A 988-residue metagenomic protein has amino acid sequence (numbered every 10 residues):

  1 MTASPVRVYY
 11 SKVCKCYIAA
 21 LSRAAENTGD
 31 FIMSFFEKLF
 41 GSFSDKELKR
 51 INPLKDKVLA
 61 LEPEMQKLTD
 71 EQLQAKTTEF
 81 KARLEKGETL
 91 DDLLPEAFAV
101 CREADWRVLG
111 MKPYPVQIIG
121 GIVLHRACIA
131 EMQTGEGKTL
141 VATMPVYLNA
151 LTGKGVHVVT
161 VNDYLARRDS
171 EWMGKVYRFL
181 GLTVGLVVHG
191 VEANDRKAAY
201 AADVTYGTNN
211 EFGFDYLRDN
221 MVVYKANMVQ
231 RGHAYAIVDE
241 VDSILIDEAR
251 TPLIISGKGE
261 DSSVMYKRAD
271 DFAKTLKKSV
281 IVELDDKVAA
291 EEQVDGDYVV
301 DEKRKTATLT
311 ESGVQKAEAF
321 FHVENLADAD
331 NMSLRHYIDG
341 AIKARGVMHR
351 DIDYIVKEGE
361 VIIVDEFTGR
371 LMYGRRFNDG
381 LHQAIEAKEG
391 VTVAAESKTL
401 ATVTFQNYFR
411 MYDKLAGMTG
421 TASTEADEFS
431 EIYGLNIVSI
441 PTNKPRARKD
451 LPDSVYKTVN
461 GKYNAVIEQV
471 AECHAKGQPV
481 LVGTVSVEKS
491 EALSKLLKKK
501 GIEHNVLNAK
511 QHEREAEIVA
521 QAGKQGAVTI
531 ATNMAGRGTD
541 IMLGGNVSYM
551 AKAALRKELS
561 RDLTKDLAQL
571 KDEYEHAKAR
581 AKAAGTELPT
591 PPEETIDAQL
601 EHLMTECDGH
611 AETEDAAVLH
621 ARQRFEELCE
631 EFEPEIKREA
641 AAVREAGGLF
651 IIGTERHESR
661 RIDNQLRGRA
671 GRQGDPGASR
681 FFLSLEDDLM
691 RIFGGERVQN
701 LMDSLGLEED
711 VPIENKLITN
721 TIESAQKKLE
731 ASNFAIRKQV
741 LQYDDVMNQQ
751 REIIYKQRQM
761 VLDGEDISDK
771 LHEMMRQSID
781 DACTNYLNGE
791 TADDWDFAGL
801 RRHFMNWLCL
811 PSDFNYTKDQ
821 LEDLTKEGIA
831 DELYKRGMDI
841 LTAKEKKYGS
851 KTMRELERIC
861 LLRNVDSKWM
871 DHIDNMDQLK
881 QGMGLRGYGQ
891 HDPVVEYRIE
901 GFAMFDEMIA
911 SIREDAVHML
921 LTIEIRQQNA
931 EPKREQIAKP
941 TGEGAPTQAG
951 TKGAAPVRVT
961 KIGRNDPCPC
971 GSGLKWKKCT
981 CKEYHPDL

Functional and structural regions predicted by a protein language model:
M1, V6-V8, V13, I18 (+1 more regions): Short hydrophobic transmembrane-like helices used for membrane targeting/insertion
K12-V13, L21-D30, Q569, E573-A617 (+2 more regions): Acidic, low-complexity intrinsically disordered tails
L21, G29-S684, D688-L701, K756 (+2 more regions): Conserved P-loop NTPase motor core
T251, V480, R537, W869 (+2 more regions): Glycine-centered loop/turn positions within well-structured domains that cap or flank conserved ligand/cofactor-binding
Y354-I362, T368-R376, H610, V643-R644 (+7 more regions): Extended, charged helical/alpha-beta scaffold domains that provide interaction surfaces
G477-S490, D763-G764, T791, K818 (+2 more regions): Short, Lys/Glu-rich amphipathic helical modules
V482, I530, W869, F905 (+2 more regions): Hydrophobic, well-ordered secondary-structure elements that form the walls of internal hydrophobic environments
